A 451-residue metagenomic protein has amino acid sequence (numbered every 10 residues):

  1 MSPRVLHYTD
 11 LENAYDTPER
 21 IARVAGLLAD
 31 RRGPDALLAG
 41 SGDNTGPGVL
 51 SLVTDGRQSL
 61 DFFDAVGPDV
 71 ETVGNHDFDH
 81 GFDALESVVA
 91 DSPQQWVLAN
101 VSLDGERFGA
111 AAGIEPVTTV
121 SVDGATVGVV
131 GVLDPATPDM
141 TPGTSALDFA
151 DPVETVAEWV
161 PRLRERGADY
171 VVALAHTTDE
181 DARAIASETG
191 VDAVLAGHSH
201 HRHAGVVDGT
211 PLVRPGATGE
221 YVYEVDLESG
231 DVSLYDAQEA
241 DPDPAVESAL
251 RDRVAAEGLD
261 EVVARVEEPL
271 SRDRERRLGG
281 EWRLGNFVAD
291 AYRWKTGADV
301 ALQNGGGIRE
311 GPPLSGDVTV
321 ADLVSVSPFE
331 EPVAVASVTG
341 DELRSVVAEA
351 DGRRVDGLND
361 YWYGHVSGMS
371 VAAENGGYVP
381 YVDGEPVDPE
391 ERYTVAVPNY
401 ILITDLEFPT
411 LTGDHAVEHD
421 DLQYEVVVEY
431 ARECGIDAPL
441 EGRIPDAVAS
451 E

Functional and structural regions predicted by a protein language model:
M1-D241, R277-K295, A301, V333 (+2 more regions): Acidic, metal/ion-coordinating pockets
H7, N304-G306, N399: A mature extracytoplasmic/lumenal domain signature
A14, A25, P313-E451: Feature captures C-terminal
R23, A84, A245-A249, G258 (+2 more regions): Exposed alpha-helical structural elements
G48-S51, G105-A111, Y223, D241-A245 (+3 more regions): Short, solvent-exposed polar/charged micro-motifs at secondary-structure junctions
L133, G306-R309, I401: Short glycine-enriched loops at secondary-structure junctions
P138-M140, H203-A204, Y221-Y223, G311-P313 (+2 more regions): Short helix/loop capping segments that flank catalytic or ligand/cofactor-binding pockets
S229-V318, L323-S325, E418, A431-E451: A short C-terminal boundary segment appended to hydrolase-like catalytic domains
